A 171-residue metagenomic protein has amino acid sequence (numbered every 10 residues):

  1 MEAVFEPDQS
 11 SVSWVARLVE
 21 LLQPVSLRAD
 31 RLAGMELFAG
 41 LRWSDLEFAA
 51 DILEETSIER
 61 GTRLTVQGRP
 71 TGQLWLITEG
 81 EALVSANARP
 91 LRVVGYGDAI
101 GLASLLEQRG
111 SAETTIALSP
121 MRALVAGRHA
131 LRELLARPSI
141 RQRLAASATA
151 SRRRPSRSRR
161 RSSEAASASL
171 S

Functional and structural regions predicted by a protein language model:
M1-S171: Cytosolic regulatory regions built on CNB/CRP/Popeye-like sensor folds
